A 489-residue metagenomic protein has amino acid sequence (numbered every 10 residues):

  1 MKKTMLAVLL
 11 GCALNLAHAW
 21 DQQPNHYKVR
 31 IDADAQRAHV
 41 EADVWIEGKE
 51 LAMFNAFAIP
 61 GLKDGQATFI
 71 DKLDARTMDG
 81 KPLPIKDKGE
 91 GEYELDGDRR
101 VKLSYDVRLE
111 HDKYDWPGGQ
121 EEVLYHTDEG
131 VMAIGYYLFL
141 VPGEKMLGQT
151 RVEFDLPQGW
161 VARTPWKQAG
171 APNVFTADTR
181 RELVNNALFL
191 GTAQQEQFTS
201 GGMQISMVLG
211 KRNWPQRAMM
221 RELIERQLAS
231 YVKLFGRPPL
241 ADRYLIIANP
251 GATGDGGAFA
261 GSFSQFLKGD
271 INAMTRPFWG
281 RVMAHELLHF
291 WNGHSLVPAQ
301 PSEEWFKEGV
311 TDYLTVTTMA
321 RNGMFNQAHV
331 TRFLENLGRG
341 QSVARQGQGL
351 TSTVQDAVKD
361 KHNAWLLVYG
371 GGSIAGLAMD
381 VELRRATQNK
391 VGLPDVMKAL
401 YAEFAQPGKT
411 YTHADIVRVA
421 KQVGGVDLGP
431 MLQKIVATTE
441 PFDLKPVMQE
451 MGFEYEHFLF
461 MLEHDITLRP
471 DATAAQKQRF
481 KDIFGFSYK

Functional and structural regions predicted by a protein language model:
A7-N15: Bacterial N-terminal signal peptides
H26, R30-A38, D43, F69 (+1 more regions): Beta/coil-rich, acidic/histidine-enriched accessory regions frequently appended to metallopeptidases
R30-D32, G61-E122: A surface-exposed beta-strand-loop module
A38-A67, Y137-P157: Surface-exposed beta-strand/loop patches in extracellular or lumenal glycoproteins
G65-K72, R108, Y137, L147-K167 (+4 more regions): Zn2+-dependent metallopeptidase catalytic core
S104-L190: Extended, low-hydrophobicity, Ser/Thr/Pro/Gly-biased non-transmembrane segments
Q194-E304: Juxtacatalytic substrate-recognition/specificity segment
P301-S373, A386-T387, A402-P407: Acidic/His/Gly-enriched intrinsically disordered linker/tail segments that often contain short helix/coil "MoRF-like"
